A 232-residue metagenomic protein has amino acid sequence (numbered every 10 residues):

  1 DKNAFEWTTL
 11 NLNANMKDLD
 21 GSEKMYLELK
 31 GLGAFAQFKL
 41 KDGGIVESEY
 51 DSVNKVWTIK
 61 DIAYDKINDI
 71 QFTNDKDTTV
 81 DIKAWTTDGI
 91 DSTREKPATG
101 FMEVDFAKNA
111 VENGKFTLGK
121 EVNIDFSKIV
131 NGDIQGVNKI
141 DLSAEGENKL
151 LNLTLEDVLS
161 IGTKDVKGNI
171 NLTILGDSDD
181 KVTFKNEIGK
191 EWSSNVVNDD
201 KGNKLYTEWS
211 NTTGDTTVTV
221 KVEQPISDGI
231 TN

Functional and structural regions predicted by a protein language model:
D1-E112, I161-I170, Y206, T217 (+1 more regions): Extracellular glycosylation-rich, acidic/polar low-complexity regions of adhesion- and matrix-associated proteins
M25-K30, I124, T173-D177, V182: Surface-exposed beta-strand/loop patches in extracellular or lumenal glycoproteins
A34-F35, E145-N148, S178-K181: Acidic glycine-/aspartate-rich tracts in secreted/extracellular proteins
A110, V122-I134, N138, N148-V166 (+1 more regions): Short, T/G/N/S-enriched strand-turn elements that build extracellular solenoid repeat scaffolds
G114-K120: Right-handed beta-helix
K115, G136-K139, T173: Discrete beta-strand positions within long extracellular beta-solenoid architectures
G119, D141-S143, L175-D177: Feature marks extracellular polysaccharide-active and adherence modules
D180-N232: Low-complexity acidic/polar repeat-biased segments
